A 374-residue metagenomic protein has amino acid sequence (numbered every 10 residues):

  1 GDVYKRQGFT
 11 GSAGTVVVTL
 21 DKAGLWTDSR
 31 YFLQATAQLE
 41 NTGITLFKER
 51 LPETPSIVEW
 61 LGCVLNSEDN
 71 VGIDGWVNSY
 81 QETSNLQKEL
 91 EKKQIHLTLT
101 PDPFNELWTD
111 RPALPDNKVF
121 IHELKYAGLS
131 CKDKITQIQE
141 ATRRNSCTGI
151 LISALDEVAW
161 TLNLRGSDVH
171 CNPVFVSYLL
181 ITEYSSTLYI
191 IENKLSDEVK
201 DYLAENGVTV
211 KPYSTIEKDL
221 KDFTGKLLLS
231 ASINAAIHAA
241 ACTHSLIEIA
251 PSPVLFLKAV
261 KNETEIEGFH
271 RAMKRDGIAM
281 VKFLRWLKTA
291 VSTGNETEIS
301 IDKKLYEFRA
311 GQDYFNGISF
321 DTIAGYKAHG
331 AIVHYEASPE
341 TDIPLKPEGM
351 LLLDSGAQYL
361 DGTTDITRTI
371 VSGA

Functional and structural regions predicted by a protein language model:
V3-Y4: Short, small-residue-biased leader/transition segments that mark boundaries at the very start of proteins
G14-V18, Y178-I181: Short beta-strand scaffold segments in enzyme catalytic cores
V16, V71, A154, F269 (+2 more regions): Buried hydrophobic positions in well-ordered alpha/beta secondary-structure cores of metabolic enzymes
D21, W26-N41, Y189-E198, A259-N262 (+3 more regions): Short, acidic (Asp/Glu-rich) active-site segment that either coordinates a divalent metal cofactor
S29-G62, K194-L195, V199-G207: Compact, glycine/acidic-enriched structural inserts
E53-V176, I181-I190, K211-G317, K327-A331 (+2 more regions): Flexible, acidic/His-enriched mid-domain "rim/lid" segments that flank
Y306-A310, I323-P347: Flexible, glycine/threonine-enriched loop-and-boundary segments that flank and lead into catalytic domains of large
